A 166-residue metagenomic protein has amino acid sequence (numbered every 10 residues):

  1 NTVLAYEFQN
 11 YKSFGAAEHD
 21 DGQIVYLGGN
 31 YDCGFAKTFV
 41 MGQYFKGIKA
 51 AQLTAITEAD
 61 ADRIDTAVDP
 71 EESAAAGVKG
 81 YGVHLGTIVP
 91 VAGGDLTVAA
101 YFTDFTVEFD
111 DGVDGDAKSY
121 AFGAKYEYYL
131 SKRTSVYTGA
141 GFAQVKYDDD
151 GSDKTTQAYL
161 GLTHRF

Functional and structural regions predicted by a protein language model:
N1-A121: Detector for outer-membrane/organellar transmembrane beta-barrel domains, recognizing the amphipathic beta-strand
Y11-K12, G141-K146: A short, acidic, flexible beta-alpha connecting loop/helix-capping segment that sits on the rim of active
V91-G93, L130-V136: Short loop/turn motifs that connect adjacent beta-strands in outer-membrane beta-barrel proteins
A99, G139, T163: Residue-level detector of conserved, well-ordered beta-strand and adjacent loop positions that form binding/recognition
F109, K146-Y147: A short, acidic/glycine-rich surface segment
V113-D114, D148-G151: Short proline/glycine-enriched turn/loop segments at secondary-structure junctions
K154-F166: Outer-membrane beta-barrel "beta-signal"
